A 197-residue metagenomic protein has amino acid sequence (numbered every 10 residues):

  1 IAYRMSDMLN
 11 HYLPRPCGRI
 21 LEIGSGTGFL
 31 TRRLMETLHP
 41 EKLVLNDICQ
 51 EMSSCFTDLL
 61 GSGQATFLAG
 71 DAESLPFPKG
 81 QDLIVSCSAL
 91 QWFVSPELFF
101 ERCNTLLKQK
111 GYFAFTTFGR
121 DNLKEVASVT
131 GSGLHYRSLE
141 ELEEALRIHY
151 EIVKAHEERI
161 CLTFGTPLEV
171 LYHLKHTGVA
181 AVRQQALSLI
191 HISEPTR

Functional and structural regions predicted by a protein language model:
I1-P16: Conserved alpha-helix/loop element of class I SAM-dependent methyltransferases that forms part of the SAM/SAH-binding
R19-L75: Class I SAM-dependent methyltransferase SAM/SAH-binding core
E73-I84: A short acidic, Gly/Pro-enriched loop at the edge of an enzyme's catalytic core that lines a small-molecule cofactor
L83-P96: A short SAM/SAH-binding and catalytic strip from SAM-dependent methyltransferases
E97-Y112: A short glycine-rich, Lys/Arg-flanked "PGG" loop and its adjoining helix->strand segment in the class I
K108-E169, T177-S188: Conserved catalytic/acceptor-binding region of the Class I
I190-T196: Residue-level detector of conserved catalytic or cofactor/ligand-binding positions in enzyme active sites
